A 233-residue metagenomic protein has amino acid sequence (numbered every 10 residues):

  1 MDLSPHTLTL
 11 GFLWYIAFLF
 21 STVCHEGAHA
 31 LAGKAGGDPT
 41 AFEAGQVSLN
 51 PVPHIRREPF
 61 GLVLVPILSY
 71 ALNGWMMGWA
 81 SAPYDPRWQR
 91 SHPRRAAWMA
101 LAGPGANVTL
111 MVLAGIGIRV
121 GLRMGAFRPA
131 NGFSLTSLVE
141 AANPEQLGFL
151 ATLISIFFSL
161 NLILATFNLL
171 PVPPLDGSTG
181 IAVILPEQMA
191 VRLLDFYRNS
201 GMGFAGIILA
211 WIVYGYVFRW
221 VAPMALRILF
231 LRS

Functional and structural regions predicted by a protein language model:
M1-S233: Hydrophobic transmembrane alpha-helices and their immediate loop junctions in multi-pass integral membrane proteins
